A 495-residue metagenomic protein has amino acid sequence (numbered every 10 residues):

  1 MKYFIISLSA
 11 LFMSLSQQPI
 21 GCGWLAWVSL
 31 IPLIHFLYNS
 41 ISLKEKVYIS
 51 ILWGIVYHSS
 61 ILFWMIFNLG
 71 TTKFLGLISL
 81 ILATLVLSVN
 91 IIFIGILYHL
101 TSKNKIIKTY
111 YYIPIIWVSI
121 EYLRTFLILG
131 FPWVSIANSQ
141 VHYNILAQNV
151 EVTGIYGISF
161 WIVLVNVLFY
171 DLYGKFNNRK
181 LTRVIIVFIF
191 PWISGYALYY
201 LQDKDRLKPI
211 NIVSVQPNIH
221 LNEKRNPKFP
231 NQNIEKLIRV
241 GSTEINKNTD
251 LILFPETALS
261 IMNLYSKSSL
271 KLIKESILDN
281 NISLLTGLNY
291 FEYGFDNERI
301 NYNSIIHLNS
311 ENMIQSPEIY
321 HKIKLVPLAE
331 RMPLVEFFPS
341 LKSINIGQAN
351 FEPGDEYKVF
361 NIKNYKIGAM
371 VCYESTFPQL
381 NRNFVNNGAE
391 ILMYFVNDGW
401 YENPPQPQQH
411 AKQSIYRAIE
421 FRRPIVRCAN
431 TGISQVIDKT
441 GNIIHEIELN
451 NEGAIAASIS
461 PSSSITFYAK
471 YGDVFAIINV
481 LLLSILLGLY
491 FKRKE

Functional and structural regions predicted by a protein language model:
M1-Y200, N403, S414-R417, C428-I437 (+2 more regions): Membrane-embedded alpha-helical bundles of multi-pass enzymes that act on lipidic or dolichyl-linked glycan substrates
Y200-Y471: Soluble catalytic domains of enzymes that build or remodel membrane lipids, polysaccharides, and related
